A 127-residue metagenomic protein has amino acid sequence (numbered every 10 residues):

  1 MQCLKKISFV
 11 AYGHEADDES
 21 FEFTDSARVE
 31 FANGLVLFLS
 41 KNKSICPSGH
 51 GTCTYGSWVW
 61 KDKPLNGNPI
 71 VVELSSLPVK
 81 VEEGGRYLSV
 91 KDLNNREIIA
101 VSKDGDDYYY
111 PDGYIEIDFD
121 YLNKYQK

Functional and structural regions predicted by a protein language model:
M1-I7, I70-V81: Beta-propeller blade-edge signature
M1-T24, V36-L39, V59-D62: Short helix/turn-capping signatures at newly exposed starts of structured segments
K6-F9, D18-S20, R28, G105-D107 (+2 more regions): Generic intrinsically disordered, low-complexity segments enriched for polar/acidic and small residues
E15-V29, E73-Y87: Short, low-complexity cationic-aromatic patches
D17, P64, N68, Y87 (+2 more regions): Positively charged, low-complexity terminal tracts and the immediately adjacent first secondary-structure elements
D25-V36, G84-I98: Extracellular/lumenal glycan-associated surfaces
L35-S76, D107-K127: A low-complexity, Ser/Thr/Gly/Pro-enriched, surface-exposed linker/loop concept that marks segments flanking
